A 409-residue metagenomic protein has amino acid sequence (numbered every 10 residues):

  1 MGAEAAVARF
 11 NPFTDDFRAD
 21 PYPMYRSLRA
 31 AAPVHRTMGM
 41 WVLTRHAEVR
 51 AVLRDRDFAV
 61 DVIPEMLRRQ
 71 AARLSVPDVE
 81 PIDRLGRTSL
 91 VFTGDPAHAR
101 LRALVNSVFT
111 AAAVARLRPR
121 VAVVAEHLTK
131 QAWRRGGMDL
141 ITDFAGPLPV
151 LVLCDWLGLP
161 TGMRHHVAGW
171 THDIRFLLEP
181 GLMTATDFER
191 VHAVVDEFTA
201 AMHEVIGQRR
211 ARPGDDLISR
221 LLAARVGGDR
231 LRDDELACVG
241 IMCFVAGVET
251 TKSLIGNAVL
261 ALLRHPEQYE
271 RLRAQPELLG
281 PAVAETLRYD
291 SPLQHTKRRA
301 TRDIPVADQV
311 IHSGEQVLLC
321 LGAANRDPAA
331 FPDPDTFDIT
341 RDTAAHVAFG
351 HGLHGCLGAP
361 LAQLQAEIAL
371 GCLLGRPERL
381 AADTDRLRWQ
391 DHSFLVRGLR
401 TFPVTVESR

Functional and structural regions predicted by a protein language model:
M1-R409: Cytochrome P450
